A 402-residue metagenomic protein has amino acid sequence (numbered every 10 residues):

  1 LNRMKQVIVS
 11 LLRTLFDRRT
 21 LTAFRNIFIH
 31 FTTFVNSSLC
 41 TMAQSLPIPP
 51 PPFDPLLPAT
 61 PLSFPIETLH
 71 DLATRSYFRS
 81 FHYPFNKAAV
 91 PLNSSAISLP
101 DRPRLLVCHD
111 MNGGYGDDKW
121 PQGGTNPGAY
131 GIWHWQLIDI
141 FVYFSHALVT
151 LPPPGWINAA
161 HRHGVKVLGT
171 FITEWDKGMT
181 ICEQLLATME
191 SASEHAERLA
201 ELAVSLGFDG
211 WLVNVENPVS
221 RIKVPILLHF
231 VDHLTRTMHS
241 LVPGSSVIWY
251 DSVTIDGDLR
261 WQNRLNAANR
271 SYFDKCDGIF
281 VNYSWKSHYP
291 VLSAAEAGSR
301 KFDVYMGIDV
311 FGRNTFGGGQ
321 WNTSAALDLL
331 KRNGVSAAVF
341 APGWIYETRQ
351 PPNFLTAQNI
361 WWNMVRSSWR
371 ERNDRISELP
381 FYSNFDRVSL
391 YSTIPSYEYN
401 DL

Functional and structural regions predicted by a protein language model:
L1-M4, L39-T41: Short intrinsically disordered, low-complexity coil segments enriched in acidic
R3, R13, R18-R19, R25: Basic polycationic patches enriched in arginine
V7, N26-F28: Generic short N-terminal amphipathic or hydrophobic helices
V7-V9, V35: Acidic, Ala/Val/Gly-enriched low-complexity intrinsically disordered segments
D17, F24, C40-D118: N-terminal module-boundary/linker segments of secreted carbohydrate-active enzymes
I29-A43: Hydrophobic alpha-helical targeting segments used for export or membrane insertion
S98-Y289: Chitinase-like catalytic core of GlcNAc-active glycosidases
G244-W249, L259-L402: Substrate-binding and catalytic surfaces of secreted/luminal carbohydrate-active proteins
